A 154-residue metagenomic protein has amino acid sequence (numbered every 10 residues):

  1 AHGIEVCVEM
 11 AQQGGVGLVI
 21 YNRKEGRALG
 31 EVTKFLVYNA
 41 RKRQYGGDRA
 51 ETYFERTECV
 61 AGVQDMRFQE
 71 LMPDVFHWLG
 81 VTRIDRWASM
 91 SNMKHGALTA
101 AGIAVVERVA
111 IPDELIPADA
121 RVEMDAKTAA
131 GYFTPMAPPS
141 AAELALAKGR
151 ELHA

Functional and structural regions predicted by a protein language model:
A1-A154: Catalytic domains of riboflavin
